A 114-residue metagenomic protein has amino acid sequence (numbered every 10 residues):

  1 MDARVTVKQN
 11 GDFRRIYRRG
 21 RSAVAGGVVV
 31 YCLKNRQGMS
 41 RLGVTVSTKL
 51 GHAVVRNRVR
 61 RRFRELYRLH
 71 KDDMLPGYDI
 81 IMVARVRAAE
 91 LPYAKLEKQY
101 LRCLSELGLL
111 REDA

Functional and structural regions predicted by a protein language model:
M1-A114: Positively charged, solvent-exposed patches that mediate nucleic-acid binding
